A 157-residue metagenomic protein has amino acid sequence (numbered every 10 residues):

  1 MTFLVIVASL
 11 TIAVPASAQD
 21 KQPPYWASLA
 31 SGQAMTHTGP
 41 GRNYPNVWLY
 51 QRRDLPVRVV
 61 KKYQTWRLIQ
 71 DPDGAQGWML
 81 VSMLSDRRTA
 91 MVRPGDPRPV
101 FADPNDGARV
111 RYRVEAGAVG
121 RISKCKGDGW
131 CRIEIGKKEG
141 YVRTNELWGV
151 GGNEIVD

Functional and structural regions predicted by a protein language model:
T2-T11: Bacterial N-terminal signal peptides
A13-P15: N-terminal signal peptide c-region/cleavage motif recognized by signal peptidases
S17-T38, L49-R53, V60-A75, M79-P104 (+3 more regions): SH3-family beta-barrel domains
P45-N46: Beta-strand-rich domains and repeat architectures in extracellular enzymes and scaffolds, especially beta-propellers
